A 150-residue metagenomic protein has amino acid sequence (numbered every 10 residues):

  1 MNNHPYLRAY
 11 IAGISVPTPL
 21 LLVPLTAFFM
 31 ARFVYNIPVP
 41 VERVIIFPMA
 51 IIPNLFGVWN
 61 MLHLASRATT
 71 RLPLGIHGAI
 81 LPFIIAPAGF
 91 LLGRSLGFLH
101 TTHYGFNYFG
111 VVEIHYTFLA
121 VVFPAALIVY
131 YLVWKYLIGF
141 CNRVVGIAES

Functional and structural regions predicted by a protein language model:
M1-I52: N-terminal signal-anchor transmembrane alpha-helix
V23, A27, L55-L62, Y130 (+1 more regions): Alpha-helical transmembrane segments of polytopic integral membrane proteins, especially the permease/helical cores
V34-P38, S66, T70, L96 (+2 more regions): Membrane-interfacial segments
E42-N54, A79, F118-V129: Alpha-helical transmembrane segments of polytopic membrane proteins
F47-R71: Canonical alpha-helical transmembrane segments
T69-A86, H115-A120: Internal alpha-helical transmembrane segments of multi-pass membrane proteins
I76-F109: C-terminal halves and exits of single transmembrane alpha-helices
T102-S150: Alpha-helical membrane-associated segments of multi-pass integral membrane proteins
